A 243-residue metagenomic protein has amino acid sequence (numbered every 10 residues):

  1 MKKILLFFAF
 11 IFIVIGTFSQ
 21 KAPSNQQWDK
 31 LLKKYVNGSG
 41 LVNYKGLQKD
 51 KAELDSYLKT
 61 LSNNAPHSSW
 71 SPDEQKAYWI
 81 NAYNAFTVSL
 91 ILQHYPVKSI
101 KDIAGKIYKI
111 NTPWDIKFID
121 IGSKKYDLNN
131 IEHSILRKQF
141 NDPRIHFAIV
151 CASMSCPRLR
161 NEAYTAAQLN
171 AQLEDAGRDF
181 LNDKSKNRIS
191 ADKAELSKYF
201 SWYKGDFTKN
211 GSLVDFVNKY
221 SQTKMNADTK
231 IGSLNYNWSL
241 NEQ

Functional and structural regions predicted by a protein language model:
M1-K21: Bacterial Sec-dependent N-terminal signal peptides
K21-Q243: Interaction/scaffold regions that mediate signaling and macromolecular assembly across diverse proteins
